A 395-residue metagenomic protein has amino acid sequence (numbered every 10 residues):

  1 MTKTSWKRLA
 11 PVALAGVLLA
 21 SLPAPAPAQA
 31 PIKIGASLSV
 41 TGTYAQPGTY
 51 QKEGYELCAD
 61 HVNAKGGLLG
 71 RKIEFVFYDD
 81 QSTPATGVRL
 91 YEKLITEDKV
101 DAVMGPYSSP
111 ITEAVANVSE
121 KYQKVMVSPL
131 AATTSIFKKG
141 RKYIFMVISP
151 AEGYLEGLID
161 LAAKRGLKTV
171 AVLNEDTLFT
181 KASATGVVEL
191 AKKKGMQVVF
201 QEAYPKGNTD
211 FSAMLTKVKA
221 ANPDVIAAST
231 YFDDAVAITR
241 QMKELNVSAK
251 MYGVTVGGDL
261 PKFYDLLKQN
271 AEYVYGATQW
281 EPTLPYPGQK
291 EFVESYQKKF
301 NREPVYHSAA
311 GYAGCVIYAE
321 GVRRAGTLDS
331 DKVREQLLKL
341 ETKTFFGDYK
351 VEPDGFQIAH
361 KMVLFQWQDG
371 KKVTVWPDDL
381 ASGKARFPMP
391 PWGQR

Functional and structural regions predicted by a protein language model:
T2-G16, A28-R395: Extracytosolic ligand-binding ectodomains
G16-L18, L22: Sec-dependent N-terminal signal peptides
L22-A28: Sec/Tat signal peptide C-region and signal peptidase I cleavage site
